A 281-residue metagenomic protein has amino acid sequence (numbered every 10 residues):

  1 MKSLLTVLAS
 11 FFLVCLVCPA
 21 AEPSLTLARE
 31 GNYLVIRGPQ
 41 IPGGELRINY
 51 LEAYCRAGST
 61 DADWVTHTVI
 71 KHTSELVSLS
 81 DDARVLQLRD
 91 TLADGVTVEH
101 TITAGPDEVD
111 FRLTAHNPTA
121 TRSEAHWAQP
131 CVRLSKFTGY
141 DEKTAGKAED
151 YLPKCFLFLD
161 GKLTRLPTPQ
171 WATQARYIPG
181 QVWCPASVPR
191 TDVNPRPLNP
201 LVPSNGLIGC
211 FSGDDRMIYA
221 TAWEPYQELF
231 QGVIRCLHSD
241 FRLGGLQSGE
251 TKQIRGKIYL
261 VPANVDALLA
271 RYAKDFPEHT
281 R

Functional and structural regions predicted by a protein language model:
M1-L5: Positively charged n-region of N-terminal signal peptides that target proteins for export
T6-L16: Bacterial N-terminal signal peptides
A21, S78-S80, R89-T91, P179-R281: Beta-strand-rich recognition/accessory modules
A21-L76, R84-V85: Acidic-aromatic substrate-binding/catalytic surfaces of carbohydrate-active enzymes
G58-P106, E124-H126: Extended, loop-rich substrate-binding clefts of extracytoplasmic carbohydrate-active enzymes
R89, T101, R112-H116, C131 (+1 more regions): Residue-level recognition of well-ordered beta-strand positions that form the cores of beta-sheet-rich folds across
A104-D160: Acidic (Asp/Glu-rich), glycine- and aromatic
K147-V193: Low-complexity, serine/threonine/proline-enriched polar segments
